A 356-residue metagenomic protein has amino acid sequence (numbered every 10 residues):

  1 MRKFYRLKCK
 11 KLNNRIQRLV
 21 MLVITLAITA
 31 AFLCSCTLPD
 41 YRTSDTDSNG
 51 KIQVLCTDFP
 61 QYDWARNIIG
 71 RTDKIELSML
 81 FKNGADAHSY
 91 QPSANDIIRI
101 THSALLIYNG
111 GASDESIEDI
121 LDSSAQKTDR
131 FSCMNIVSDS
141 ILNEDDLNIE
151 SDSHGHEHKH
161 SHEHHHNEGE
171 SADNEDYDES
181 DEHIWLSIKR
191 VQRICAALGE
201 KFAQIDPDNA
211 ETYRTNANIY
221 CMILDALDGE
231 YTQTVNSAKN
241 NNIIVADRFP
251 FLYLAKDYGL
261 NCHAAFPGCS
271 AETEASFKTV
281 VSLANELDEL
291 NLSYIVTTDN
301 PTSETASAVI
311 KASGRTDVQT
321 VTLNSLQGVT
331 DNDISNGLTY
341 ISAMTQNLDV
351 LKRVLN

Functional and structural regions predicted by a protein language model:
M1-K3, R18, T29-A30: N-terminal leader/targeting segments
R2-K8, L22, S35-N356: Extracytoplasmic metal-acquisition and chelation regions
K11-M21: N-terminal Sec-pathway targeting helices
L22-F32: Bacterial N-terminal signal peptides
